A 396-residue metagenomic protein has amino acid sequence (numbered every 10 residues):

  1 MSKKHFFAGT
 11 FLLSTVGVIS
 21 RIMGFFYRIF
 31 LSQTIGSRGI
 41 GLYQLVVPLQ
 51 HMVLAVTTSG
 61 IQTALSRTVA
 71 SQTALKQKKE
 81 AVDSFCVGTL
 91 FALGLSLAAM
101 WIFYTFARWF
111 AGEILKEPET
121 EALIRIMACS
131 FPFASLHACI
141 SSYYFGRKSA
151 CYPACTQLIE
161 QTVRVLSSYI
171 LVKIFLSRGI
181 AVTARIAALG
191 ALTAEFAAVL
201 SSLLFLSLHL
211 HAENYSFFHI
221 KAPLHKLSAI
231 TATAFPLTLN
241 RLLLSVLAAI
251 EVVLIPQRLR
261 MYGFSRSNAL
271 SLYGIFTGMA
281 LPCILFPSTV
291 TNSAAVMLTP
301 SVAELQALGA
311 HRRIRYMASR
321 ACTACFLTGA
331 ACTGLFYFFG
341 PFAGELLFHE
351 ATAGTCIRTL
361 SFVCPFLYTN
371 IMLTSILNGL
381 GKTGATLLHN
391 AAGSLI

Functional and structural regions predicted by a protein language model:
M1-M23, K79, D83, K221-L244: N-terminal membrane topogenesis motif
S20, S59-T63, I126-F145, P153-Q161 (+3 more regions): Short runs within selected transmembrane alpha-helices of multi-pass transporters and secretion channels
S32-M52, I180, A184-R185, H225-T233 (+2 more regions): Interfacial/gating helices of multi-pass transporter permease domains
T34-S37, E117, G146-R147, A181 (+2 more regions): Helix-loop interface residues and adjacent transmembrane-helix termini in multi-pass membrane transporters, primarily
S59-A74, I284-L308: Helix-loop junctions and terminal segments of transmembrane helices in multi-pass membrane transport/translocation
T63-R108, A122, S135, R312-C332: Membrane-water interface segments that mark the loop-to-transmembrane alpha-helix transition
A99-L242, V246: Hydrophobic transmembrane helix module of multi-pass membrane transport proteins
R108-M127, Y337-L367: Interfacial segments at transmembrane-helix termini and the short loops linking adjacent helices
